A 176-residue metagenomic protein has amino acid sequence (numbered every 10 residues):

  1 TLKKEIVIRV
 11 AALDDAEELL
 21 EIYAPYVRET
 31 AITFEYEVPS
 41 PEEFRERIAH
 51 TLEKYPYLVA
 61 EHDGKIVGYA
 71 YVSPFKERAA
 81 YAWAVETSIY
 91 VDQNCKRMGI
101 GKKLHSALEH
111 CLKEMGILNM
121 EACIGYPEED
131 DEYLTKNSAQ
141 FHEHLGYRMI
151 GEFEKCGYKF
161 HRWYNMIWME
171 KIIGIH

Functional and structural regions predicted by a protein language model:
V7-L19: A short beta-loop-alpha structural element at the N-terminal edge of CoA-dependent acyl/N-acetyltransferase catalytic
E21-V38, T51: Helix-loop element at the rim of GNAT/NAT acetyltransferase active sites that forms part of the acceptor-substrate
Y36-N94, H105, C111, M115 (+1 more regions): Acetyl-CoA-dependent GNAT
Y71-P74, C123-G125, A139, E143-R162: Conserved catalytic-core motifs of GNAT/GCN5-like acyltransferases
S88-K96, I124-E129: A short, internal acetyl-CoA/4′-phosphopantetheine-binding micro-motif in the GNAT/acyltransferase core
R97-K113, T135-Q140, H144: Conserved acetyl-CoA-binding loop-helix of GNAT-fold acetyltransferases
L112-L134: Conserved GNAT acetyl-CoA-binding A-motif
T135, K155-H176: C-terminal "cap" of GNAT-fold acetyltransferases
